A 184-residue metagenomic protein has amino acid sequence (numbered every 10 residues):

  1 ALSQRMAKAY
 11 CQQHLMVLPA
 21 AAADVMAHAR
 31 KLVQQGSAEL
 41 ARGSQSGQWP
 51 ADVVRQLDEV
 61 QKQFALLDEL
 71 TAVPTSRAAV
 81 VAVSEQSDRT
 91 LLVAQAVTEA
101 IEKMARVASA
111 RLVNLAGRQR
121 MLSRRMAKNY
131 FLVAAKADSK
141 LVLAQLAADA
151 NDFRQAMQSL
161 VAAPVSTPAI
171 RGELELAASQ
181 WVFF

Functional and structural regions predicted by a protein language model:
A1-F184: Hydrophobic alpha-helical segments
